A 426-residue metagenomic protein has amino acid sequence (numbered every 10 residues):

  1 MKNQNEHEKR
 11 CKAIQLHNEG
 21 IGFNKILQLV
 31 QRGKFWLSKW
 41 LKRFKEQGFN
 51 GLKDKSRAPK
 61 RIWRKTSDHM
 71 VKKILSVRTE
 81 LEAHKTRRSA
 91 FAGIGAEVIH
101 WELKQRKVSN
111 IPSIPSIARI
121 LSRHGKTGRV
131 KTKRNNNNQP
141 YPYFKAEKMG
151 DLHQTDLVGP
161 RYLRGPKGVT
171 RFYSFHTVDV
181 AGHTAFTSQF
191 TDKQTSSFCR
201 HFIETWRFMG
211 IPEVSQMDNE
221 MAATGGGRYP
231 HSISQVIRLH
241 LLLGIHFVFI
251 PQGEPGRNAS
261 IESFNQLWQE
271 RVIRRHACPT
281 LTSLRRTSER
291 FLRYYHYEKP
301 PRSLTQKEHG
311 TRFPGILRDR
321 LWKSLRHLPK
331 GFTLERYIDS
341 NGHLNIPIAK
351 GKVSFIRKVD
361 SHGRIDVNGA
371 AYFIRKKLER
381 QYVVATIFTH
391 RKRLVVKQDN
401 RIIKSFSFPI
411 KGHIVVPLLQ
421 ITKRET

Functional and structural regions predicted by a protein language model:
K2-Q4, I21-L81: Short, basic alpha-helical/linker "hinge" immediately adjacent to a nucleic-acid-recognition surface
A13, I26, L37, G48 (+12 more regions): Mobile genetic element proteins and their domesticated derivatives, centered on retroelements and DNA transposons
Q28-K39, K104-S116: Short, basic interhelical loop/turn and adjoining N-cap of the next helix at nucleic-acid- or acidic-partner-contacting
L41, L103, L121: DNA major-groove recognition helix of helix-turn-helix
P59-S113, R161-R164: A short, amphipathic alpha-helix used for macromolecular contacts
K65, P115, S122-A185, K193-F202 (+4 more regions): Mobile-element integrase/transposase regions, centering on the N-terminal DNA-binding/Zn-coordinating module
M217-D218, G226-E270, T280-L284, E289 (+1 more regions): RNase H-like two-metal-ion nuclease catalytic core shared by retroviral integrases and related mobile-element nucleases
H296-T426: C-terminal, beta-rich DNA-binding module of retroviral/retroelements integrases
